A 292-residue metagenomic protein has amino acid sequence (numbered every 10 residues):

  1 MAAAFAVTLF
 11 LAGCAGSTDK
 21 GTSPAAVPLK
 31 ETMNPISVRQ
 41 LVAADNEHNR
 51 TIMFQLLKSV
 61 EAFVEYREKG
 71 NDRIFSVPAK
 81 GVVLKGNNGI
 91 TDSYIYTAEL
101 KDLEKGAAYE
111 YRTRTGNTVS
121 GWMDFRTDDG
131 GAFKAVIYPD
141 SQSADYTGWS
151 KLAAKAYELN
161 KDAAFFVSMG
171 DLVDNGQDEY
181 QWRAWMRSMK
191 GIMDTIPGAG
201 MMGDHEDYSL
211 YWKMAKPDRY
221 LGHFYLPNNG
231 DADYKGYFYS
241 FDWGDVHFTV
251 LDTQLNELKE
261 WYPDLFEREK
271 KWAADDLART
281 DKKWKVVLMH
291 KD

Functional and structural regions predicted by a protein language model:
A2-A12: Bacterial N-terminal signal peptides
L11-I137: Acidic, histidine-bearing metal-coordination/catalytic regions of metal-dependent phosphoesterases
F54, S150-L210: Core catalytic region of metal-dependent phosphoesterases/phosphodiesterases, especially metallo-beta-lactamase-like
F54, Y109, D140, F166 (+5 more regions): Divalent metal-coordination and catalytic microenvironments
E99, A108-S120, D124, Q181-D281: Extended active-site neighborhood of metal-dependent phosphoesterases/phosphodiesterases
T118-M169, D174-N175: An acidic-aromatic substrate-binding cleft motif
F133-Q142, D245-L255, V286-H290: Active-site-proximal beta-strand elements of phosphoester/diester hydrolases
V173, T280-D292: Short acidic, glycine-rich surface-loop motifs adjacent to enzyme active sites
